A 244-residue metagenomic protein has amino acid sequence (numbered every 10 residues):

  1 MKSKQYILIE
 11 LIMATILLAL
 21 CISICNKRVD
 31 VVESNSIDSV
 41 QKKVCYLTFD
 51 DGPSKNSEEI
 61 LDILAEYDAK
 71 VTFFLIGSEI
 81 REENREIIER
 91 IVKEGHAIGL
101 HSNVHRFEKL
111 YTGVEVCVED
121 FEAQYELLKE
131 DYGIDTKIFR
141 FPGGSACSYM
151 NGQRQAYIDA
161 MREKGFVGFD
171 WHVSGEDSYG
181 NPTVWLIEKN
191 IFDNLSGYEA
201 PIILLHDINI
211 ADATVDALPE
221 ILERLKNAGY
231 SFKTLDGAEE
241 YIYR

Functional and structural regions predicted by a protein language model:
M1-L47, D62-V71, E130, G197-R244: Terminal accessory/targeting
S3, S23, S34-S39, S54-S57 (+7 more regions): Generic serine detector
A14, S54-K55, N181, A211: A generic signature of intrinsically disordered, low-complexity regions enriched in glycine/proline and charged/polar
R28-V116, D120-D135, E240-Y241: Active-site beta->alpha N-cap acidic-glycine motif
H105-K226, Y230, G237, Y243-R244: Catalytic domains of cell-wall/extracellular-matrix polysaccharide-remodeling enzymes, centered on de-N-acetylation
